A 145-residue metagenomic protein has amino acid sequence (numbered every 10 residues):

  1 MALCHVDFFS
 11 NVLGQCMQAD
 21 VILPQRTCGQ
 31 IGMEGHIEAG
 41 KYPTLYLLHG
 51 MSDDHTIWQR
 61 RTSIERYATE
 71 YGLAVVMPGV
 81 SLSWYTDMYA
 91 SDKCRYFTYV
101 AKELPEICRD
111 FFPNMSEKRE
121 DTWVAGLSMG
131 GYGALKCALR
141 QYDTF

Functional and structural regions predicted by a protein language model:
M1-F145: Non-catalytic cap/lid and distal C-terminal segments of serine-dependent acyl enzymes
